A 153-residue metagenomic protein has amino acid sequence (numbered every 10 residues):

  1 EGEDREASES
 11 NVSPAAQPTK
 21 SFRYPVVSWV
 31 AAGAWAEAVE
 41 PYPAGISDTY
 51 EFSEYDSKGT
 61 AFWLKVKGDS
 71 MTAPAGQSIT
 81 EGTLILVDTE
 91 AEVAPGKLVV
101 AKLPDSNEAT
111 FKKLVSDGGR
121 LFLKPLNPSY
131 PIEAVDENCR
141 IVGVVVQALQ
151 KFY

Functional and structural regions predicted by a protein language model:
E1-G76, T80-E81, D105-A109, R120 (+2 more regions): Short, positionally conserved secondary-structure boundary motifs
F52, E90-P95: Short glycine/proline-centered loop/turn elements that form peptide/ligand docking sites
G82-L84, K97: Structural motif
V87-D88, K102: Residue-level recognition of conserved beta-strand edge/terminus positions
E92-A94, S106-N107, N138: Short solvent-exposed loop/turn micro-motifs enriched in small/polar/acidic residues
K97-L121: Short, compositionally biased
V115-Y153: Glycine- and charge-enriched low-complexity intrinsically disordered segments
